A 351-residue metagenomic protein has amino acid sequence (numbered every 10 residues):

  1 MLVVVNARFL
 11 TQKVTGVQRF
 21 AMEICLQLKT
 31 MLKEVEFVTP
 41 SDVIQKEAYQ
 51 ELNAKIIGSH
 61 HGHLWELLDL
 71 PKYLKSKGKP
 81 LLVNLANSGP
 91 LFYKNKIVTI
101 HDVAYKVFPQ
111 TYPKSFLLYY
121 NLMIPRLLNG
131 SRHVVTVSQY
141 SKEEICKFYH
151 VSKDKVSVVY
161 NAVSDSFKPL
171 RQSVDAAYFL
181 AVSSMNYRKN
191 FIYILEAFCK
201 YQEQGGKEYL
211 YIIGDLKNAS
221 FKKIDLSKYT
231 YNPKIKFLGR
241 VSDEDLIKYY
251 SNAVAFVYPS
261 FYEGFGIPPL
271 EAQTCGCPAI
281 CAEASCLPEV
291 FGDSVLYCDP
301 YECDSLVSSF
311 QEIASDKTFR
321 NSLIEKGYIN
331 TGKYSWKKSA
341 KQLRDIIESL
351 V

Functional and structural regions predicted by a protein language model:
M1-V351: Carbohydrate transferase catalytic cores enriched for Leloir-type hexosyltransferases
